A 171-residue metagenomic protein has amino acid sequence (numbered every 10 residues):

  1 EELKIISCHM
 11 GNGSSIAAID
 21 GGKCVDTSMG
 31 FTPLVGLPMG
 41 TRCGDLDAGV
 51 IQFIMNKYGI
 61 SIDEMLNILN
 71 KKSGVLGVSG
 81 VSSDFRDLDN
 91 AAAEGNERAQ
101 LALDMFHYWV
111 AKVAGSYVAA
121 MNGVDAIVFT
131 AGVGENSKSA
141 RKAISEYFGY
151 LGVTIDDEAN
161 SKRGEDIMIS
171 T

Functional and structural regions predicted by a protein language model:
E1-M55: Glycine-rich phosphate-binding loop of actin/hexokinase-like ATP-binding domains
E2-C8, D63-K72, A126-V128: Beta-strand segments within the central parallel beta-sheet cores of soluble alpha/beta enzyme folds
M10, V128-N136: Glycine-rich beta-strand-to-loop/alpha-helix junction loops that act as flexible
S14, D45-G49, I60, E64 (+6 more regions): Conserved active-site and cofactor/substrate-binding residues in soluble primary-metabolism enzymes
M55-V81: Oxyanion-binding "anion nests"
N67, G74-V78, F85-A120: Adenine-nucleotide phosphate-binding core of ATP-dependent small-molecule kinases
Q100, D104-A120, V124, G134-T171: Internal helix-turn-beta structural module
